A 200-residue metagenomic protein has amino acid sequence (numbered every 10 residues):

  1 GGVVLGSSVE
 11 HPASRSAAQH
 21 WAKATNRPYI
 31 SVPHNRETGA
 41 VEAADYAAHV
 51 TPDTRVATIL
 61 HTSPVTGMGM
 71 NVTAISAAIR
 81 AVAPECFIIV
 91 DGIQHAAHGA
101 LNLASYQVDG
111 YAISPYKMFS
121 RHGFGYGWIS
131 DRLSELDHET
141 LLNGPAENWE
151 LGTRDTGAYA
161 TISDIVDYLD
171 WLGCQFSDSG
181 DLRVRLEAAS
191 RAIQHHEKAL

Functional and structural regions predicted by a protein language model:
G1-L200: Pyridoxal 5′-phosphate
